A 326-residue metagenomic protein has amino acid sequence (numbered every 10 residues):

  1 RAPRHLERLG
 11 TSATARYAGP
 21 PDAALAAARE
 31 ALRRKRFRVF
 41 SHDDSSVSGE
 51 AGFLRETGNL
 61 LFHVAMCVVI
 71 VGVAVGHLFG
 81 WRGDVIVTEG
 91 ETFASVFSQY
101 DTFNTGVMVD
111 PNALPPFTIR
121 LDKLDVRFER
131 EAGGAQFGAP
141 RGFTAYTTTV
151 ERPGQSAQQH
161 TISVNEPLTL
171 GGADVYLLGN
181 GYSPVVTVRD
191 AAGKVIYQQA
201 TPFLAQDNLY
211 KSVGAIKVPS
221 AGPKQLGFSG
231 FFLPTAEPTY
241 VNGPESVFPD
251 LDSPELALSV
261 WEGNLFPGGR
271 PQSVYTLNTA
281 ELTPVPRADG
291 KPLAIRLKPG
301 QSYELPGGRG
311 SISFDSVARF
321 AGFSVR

Functional and structural regions predicted by a protein language model:
R1-R326: Solvent-exposed, non-transmembrane regions of integral membrane proteins
